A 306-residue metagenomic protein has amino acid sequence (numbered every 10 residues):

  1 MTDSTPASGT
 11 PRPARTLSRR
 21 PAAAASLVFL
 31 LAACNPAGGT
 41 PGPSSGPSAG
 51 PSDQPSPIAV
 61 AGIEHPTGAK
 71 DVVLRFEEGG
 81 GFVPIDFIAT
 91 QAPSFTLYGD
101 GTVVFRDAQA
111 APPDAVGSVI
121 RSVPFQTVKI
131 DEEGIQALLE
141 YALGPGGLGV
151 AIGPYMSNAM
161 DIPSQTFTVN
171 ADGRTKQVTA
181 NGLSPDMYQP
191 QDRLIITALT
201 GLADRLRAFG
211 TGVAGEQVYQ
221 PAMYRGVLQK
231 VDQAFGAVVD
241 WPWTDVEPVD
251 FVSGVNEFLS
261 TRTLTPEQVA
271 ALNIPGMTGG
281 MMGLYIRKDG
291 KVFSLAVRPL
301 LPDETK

Functional and structural regions predicted by a protein language model:
T2, N35-P36, P47-F87, P145-K306: Short, well-ordered, aromatic-rich surface patches in folded extracellular/luminal domains
D3-A23: Bacterial N-terminal signal peptides that target proteins for export
L30-A33: C-terminal motif of bacterial Sec signal peptides marking the signal peptidase cleavage site
F87-A108: Short, flexible N-terminal segments of the mature chain
G99-D100, D131-I135, V169-T175: A short, structured loop/turn motif at beta-sheet edges
A108-P124: Acidic/histidine-rich, surface-exposed loop or edge segments in extracytoplasmic proteins
R121-K129, P154: Second-shell loop/turn segments in exported
D131-Y141, I195-A198: Stable alpha-helical elements in mature extracytoplasmic
